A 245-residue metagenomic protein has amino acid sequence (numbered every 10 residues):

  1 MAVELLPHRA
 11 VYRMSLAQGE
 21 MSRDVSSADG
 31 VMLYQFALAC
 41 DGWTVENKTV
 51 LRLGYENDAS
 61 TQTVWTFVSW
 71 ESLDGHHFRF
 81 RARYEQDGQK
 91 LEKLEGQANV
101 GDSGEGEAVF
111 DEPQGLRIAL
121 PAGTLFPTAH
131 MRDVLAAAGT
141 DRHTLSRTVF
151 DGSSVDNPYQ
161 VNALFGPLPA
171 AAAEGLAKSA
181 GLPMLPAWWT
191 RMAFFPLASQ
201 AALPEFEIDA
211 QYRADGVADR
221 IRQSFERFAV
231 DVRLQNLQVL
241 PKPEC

Functional and structural regions predicted by a protein language model:
M1-S60: N-terminal cleavable signal peptides for secretion/export
A2-P7, Q35-T44, W70-H76, G181-P183 (+1 more regions): A short, structured loop/turn motif at beta-sheet edges
M14, V45-N47, F78-A82, D219-Q223: Short hydrophobic/aromatic-rich beta-strand segments that constitute the beta-sheet cores of beta-sandwich/beta-barrel
M21, W43, E56-D58, F78 (+3 more regions): Intrinsically disordered, low-complexity acidic/polar segments
S27-M32, Q62-T66, K90-L94, L203-E207: Short, surface-exposed coil-to-beta transition loops
N47-N99: Hydrophobic/aromatic-rich structural module bridging two neighboring secondary-structure elements via a short loop
R83-C245: Mature, soluble, non-transmembrane domains
